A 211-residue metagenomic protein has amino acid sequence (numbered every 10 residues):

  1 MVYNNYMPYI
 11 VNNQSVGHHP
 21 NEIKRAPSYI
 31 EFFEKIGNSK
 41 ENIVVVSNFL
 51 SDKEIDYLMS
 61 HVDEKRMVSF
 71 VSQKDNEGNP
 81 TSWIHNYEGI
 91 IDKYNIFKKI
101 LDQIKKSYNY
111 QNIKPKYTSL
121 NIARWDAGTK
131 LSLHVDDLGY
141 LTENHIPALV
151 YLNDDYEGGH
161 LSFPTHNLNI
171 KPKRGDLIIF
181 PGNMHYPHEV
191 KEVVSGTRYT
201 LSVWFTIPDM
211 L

Functional and structural regions predicted by a protein language model:
V2-I113: Non-heme Fe(II)/2-oxoglutarate
Y94-L211: Catalytic core of non-heme Fe(II) oxygenases with the double-stranded beta-helix
